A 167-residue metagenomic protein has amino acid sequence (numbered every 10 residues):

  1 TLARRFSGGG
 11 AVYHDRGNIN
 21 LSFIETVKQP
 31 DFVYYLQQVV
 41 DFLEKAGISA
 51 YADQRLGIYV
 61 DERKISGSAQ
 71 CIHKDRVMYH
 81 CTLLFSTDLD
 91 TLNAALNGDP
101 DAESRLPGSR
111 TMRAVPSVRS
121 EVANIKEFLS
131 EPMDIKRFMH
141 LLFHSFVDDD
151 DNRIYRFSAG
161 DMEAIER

Functional and structural regions predicted by a protein language model:
T1-P30: N-terminal lobe of the biotin/lipoate ligase/transferase fold
L21, L56, C81-L83: A structural signal for short, well-ordered beta-strand segments
Q37-S49, S66-S68, H73-R167: Long, positively charged amphipathic alpha-helical accessory segments at protein N-termini or as interdomain linkers
S49-Y59: A short glycine-rich, hydrophobically flanked beta-strand micro-motif that places a catalytic Asp/Glu for divalent metal
